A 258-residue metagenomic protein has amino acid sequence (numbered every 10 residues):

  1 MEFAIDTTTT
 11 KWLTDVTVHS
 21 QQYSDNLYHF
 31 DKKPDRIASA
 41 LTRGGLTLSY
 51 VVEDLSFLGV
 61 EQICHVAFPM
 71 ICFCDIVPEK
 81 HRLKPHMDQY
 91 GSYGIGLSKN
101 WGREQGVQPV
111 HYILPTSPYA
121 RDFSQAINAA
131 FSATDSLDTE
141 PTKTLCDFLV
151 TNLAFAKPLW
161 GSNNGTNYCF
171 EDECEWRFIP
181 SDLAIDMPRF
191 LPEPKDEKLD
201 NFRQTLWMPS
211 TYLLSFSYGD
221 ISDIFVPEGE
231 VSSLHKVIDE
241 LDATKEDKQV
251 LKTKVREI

Functional and structural regions predicted by a protein language model:
M1-I258: NAD-dependent ADP-ribosyltransferases
